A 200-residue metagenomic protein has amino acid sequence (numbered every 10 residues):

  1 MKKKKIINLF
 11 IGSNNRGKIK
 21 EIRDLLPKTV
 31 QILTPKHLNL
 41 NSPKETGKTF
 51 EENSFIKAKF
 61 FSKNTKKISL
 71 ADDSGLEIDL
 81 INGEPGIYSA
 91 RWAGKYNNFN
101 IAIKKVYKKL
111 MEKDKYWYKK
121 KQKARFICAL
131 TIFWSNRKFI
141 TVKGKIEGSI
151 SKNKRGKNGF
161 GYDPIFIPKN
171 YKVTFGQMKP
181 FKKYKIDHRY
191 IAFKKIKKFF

Functional and structural regions predicted by a protein language model:
K2-G12, R16-F200: Anionic-ligand binding patches
